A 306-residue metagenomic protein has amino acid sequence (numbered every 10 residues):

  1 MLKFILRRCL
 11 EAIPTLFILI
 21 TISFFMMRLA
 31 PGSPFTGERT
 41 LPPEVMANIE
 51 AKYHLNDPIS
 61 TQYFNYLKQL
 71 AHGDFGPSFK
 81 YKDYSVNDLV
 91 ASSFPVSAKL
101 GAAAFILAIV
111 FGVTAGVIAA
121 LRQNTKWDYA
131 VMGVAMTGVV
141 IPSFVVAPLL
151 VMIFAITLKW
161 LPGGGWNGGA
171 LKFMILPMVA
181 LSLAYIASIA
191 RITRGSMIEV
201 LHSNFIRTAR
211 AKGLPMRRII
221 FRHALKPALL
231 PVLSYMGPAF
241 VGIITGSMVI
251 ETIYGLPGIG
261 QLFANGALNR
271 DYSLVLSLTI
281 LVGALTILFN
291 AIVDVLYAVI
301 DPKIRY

Functional and structural regions predicted by a protein language model:
L2-K3, V90, F94-W127, S143 (+1 more regions): Alpha-helical transmembrane segments of integral membrane proteins, especially multi-pass inner/plasma-membrane
L6-L16: N-terminal signal-anchor/signal peptide hydrophobic helix marking the start of the first transmembrane segment
L16-F64, K80, L158-L176: Hydrophobic alpha-helical transmembrane segments of membrane transport/permease proteins and related membrane-embedded
L19, S23-M27, A147, V151-A155 (+4 more regions): Juxtamembrane/transmembrane-helix interface segments of polytopic membrane transporters
S23-L29, Y66-K68, G133-P162, A180-Y185 (+1 more regions): Membrane-water interface segments at the C-terminal ends of transmembrane alpha-helices in multi-pass inner-membrane
M26-A30, E38-P42, A71, F79 (+8 more regions): Hydrophobic aliphatic residues
N56-V113: An internal, D/E-rich "acidic patch" concept
H72, V146-A147, I198: Alpha-helical transmembrane segments and their lipid-water interface positions in multi-pass membrane proteins
